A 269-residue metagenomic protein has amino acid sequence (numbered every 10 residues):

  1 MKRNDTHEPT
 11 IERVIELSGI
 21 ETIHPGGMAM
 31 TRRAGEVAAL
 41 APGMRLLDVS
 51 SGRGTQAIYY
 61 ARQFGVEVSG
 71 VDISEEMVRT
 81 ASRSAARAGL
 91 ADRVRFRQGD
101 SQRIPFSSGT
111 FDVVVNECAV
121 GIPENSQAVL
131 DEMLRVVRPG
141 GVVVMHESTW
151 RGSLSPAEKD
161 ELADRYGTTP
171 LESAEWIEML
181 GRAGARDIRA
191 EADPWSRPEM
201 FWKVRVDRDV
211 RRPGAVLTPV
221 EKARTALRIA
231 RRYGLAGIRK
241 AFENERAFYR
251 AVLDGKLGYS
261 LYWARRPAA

Functional and structural regions predicted by a protein language model:
H24-P42: Conserved alpha-helix/loop element of class I SAM-dependent methyltransferases that forms part of the SAM/SAH-binding
L47, R53-R103: Class I SAM-dependent methyltransferase SAM/SAH-binding core
Q102-V113: A short acidic, Gly/Pro-enriched loop at the edge of an enzyme's catalytic core that lines a small-molecule cofactor
V113-N125: A short SAM/SAH-binding and catalytic strip from SAM-dependent methyltransferases
Q127-V142: A short glycine-rich, Lys/Arg-flanked "PGG" loop and its adjoining helix->strand segment in the class I
S148-T168: Short, glycine-/aromatic-enriched active-site segment of Class I SAM-dependent methyltransferases
T169-G184: Short alpha-helix
E191-A269: Conserved Class I S-adenosyl-L-methionine
